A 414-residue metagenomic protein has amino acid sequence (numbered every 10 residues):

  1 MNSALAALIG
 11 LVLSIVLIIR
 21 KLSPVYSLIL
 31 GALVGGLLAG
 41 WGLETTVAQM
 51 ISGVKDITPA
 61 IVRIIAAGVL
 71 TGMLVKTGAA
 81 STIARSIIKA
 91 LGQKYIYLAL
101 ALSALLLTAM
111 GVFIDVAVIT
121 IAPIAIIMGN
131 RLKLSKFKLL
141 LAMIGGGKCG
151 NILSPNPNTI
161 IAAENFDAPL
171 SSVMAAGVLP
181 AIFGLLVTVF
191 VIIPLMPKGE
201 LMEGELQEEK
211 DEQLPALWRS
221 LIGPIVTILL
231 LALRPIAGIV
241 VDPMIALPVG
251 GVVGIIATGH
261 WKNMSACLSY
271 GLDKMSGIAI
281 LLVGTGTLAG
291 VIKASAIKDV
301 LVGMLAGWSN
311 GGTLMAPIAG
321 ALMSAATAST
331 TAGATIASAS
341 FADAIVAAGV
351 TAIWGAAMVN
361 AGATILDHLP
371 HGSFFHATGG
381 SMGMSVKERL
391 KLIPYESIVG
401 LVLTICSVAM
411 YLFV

Functional and structural regions predicted by a protein language model:
M1-A4, K55-A60, I87-L102, G129-L139 (+5 more regions): Membrane-interfacial loop-to-helix junctions in multi-pass transporters
M1-A7, L11, V34, L38-A39 (+2 more regions): Long, contiguous bundles of hydrophobic transmembrane helices that form the permeation core of multi-pass
M1-N2, I19, Q49-A60, D167-L179 (+4 more regions): Interfacial loop-to-helix junctions that mark the boundaries of transmembrane helices in multi-pass membrane
R20-P24, T58-A60, T71-S81, T108-T120 (+4 more regions): Short helix-coil transition sites and intra-membrane helix breaks within transmembrane domains of multi-pass
Y26-I29, A48-S81, L106, M244 (+6 more regions): Core transmembrane alpha-helical segments of multi-pass membrane transporters/permeases
I65-A67, A90-I124, V283, W308-V350 (+1 more regions): Hydrophobic alpha-helical transmembrane segments of multi-pass integral membrane proteins, predominantly secondary
V69, T82-R85, D115-M128, N156-F166 (+2 more regions): Re-entrant/interfacial helical elements at transmembrane boundaries that shape and gate the permeation pathway
I126-W218, T351, F374-V414: Membrane-core helix-loop-helix motifs of multi-pass transport proteins
